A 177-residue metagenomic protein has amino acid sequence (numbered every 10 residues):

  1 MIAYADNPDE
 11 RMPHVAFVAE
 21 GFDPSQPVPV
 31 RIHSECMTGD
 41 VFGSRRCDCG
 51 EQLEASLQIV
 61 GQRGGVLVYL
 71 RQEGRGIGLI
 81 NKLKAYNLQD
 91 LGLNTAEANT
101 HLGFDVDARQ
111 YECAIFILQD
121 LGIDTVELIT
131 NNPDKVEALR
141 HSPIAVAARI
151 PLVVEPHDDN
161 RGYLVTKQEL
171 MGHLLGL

Functional and structural regions predicted by a protein language model:
M1-L177: Catalytic domains of riboflavin
